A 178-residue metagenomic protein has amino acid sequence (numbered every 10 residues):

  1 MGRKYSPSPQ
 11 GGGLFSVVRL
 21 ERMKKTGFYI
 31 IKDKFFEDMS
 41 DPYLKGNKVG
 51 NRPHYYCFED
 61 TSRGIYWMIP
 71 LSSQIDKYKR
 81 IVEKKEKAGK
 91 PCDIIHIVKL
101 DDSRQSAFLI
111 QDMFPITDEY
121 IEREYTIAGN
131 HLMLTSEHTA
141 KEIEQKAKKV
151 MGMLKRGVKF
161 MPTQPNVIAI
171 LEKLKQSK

Functional and structural regions predicted by a protein language model:
G2-N51: GIY-YIG nuclease catalytic motif and its immediate N-terminal context
S8-E21, V82-K178: C-terminal terminal-subdomain/extension
M23-T26, R63, Q105: Sequence-level motif detector for i,i+2 pairs with an aromatic at +2
G27-Y29, Y66, F108-F114: A broad, low-specificity signal marking well-ordered, structured residues that form hydrophobic/aromatic
D33, P70, T117: Pocket-edge structural micro-motifs
F35, I75, Y120: Residue-level detector of flexible, active-site-proximal loop/helix-junction positions within diverse enzyme catalytic
N47-N51, D60-L100: Compact nucleic-acid interaction/catalytic patches
